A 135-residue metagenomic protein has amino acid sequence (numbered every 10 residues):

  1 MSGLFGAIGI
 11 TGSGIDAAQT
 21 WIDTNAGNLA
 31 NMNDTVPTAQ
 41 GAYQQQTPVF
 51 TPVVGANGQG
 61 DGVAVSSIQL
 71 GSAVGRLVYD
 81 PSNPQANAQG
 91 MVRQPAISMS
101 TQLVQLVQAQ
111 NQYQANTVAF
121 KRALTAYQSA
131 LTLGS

Functional and structural regions predicted by a protein language model:
M1-S135: Amphipathic alpha-helical polymerization modules
